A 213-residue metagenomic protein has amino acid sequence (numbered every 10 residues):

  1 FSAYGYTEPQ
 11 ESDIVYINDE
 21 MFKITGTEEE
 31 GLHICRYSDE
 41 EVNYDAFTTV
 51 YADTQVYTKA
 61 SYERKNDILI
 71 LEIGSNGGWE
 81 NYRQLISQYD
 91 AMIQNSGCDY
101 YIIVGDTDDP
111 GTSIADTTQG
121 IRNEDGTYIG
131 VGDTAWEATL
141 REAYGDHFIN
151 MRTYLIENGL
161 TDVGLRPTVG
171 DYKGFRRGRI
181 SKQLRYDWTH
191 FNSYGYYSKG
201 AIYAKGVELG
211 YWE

Functional and structural regions predicted by a protein language model:
G5-E213: Alpha-helical cap/lid subdomain in secreted, periplasmic, or secretory-pathway luminal O-acyl-processing enzymes
